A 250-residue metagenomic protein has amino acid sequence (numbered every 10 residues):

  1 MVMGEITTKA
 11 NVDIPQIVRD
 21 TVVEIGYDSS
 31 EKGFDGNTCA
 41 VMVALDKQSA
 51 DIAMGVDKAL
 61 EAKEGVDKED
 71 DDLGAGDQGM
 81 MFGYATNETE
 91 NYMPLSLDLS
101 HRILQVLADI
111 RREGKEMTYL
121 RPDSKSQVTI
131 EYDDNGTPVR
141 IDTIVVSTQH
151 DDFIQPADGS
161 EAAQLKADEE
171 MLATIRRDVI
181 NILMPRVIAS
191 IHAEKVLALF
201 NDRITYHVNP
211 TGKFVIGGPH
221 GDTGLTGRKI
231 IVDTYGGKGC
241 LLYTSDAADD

Functional and structural regions predicted by a protein language model:
M1, V145, R228-I231: Histidine-centered divalent-metal-coordination microenvironment in nucleic-acid enzymes
M1-T8: Short, charge-patterned binding micro-sites
E5, T211, P219, Y235-G237: Histidine- and/or cysteine-centered catalytic micro-motif in compact active-site loops
D13-R19, A50-V56, P219: N-terminal low-complexity, intrinsically disordered segments
R19-S30: A glycine-rich helix N-cap at a beta->alpha junction
Y27, G36-I216: Glycine-rich, mobile lid/loop segments that gate access to catalytic sites or pores
T223-L242: A glycine-rich, aromatic-flanked flexible loop/lid motif
Y243-A248: Conserved small/polar residues in nucleotide/adenosyl-binding loops
